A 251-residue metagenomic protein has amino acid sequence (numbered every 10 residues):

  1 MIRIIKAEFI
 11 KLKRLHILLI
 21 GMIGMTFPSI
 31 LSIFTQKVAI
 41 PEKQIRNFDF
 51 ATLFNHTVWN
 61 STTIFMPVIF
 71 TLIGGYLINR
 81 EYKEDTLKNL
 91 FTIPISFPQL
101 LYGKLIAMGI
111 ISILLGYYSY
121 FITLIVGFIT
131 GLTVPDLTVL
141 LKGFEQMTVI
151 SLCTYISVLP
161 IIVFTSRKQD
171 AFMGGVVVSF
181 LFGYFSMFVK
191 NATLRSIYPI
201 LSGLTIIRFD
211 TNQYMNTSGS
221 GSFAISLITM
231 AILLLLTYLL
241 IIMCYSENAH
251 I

Functional and structural regions predicted by a protein language model:
M1-M25, D170: Aromatic- and glycine-rich beta-strand/loop motifs that create alpha-glucan
L15-K37, G75, E81-Y82, M108-Y117 (+1 more regions): Alpha-helical transmembrane segments of integral membrane proteins, especially early/N-terminal helices
L19-T26, Q169-M187: Pore- or pathway-lining transmembrane helices of multi-pass membrane proteins that form conduits for solutes/ions
T26-F65, Y102-R167, F172, S220-S222 (+1 more regions): Secretory targeting signals
F34-L53, V176, F180-I251: Terminal transmembrane helical anchor/hairpin motif
T57-R80: Long, hydrophobic alpha-helical segments
F70-G74, I122, S157-I161, L236-I241: Hydrophobic/aromatic residues in alpha-helical transmembrane segments
L77-G109: Helix-loop-helix units of permease transmembrane domains in multi-pass membrane transporters, especially ABC
